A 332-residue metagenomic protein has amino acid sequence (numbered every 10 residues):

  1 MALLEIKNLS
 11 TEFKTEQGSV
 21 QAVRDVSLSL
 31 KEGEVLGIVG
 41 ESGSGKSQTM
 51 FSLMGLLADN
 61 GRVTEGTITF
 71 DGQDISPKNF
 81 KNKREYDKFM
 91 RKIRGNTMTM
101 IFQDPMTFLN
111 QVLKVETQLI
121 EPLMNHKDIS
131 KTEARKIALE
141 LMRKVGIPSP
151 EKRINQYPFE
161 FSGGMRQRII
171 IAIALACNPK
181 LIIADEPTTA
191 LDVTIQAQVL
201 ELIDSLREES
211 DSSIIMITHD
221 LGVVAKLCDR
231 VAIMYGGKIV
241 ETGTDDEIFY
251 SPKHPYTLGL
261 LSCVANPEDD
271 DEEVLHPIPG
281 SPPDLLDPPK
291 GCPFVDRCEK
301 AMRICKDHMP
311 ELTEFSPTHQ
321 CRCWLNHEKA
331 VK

Functional and structural regions predicted by a protein language model:
L3, E12-D25, L56-R62, K78-M90 (+3 more regions): A short, flexible loop at the N-terminus of ABC-type nucleotide-binding domains that lies
G55, I183-P187, L191, I195-E273: P-loop NTP-binding/switch modules centered on Walker-like glycine-rich loops
V63-P77: Conserved ABC transporter NBD signature motif
Q73-D74, T132-K152, L261-S262: Conserved ABC ATPase "signature" region
I75-T99, N125, E247-P252, P283-P289: ABC ATPase NBD coupling module
A176-K180: A short, proline-enriched helix->beta-strand linker immediately N-terminal to the Walker B motif in ABC-type P-loop
T244-K332: Charged, flexible cofactor/metal-binding loops and thiol motifs
